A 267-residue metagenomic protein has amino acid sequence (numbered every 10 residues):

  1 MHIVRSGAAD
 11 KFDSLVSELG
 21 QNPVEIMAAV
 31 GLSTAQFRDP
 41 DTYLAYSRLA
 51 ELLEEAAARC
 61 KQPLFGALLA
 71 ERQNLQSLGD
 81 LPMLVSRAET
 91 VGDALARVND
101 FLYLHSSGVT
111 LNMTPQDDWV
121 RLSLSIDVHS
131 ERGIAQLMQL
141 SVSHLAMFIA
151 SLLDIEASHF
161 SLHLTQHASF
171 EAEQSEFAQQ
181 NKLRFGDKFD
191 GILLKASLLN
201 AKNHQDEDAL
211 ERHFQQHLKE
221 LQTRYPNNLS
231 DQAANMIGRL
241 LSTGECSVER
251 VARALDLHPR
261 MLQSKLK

Functional and structural regions predicted by a protein language model:
M1-D118: N-terminal low-complexity or simple alpha-helical regulatory segments that function as activation/interaction modules
D10, G92, A135-S143, D208 (+3 more regions): Short, well-ordered alpha-helical segments
L53, V142-L145, A233, I237: Hydrophobic alpha-helical core bundles mediating ligand binding, dimerization, or RNAP-core interactions
G79-V85, D127-H129, L199-N200, Q216-K219: Short hinge/gating elements
T110-L198: DNA-contacting interfaces and partner/effector-binding or oligomerization modules in DNA-centric proteins
A168-F170, Q174-K267: Extended mid-to-C-terminal alpha-helical interaction segments
